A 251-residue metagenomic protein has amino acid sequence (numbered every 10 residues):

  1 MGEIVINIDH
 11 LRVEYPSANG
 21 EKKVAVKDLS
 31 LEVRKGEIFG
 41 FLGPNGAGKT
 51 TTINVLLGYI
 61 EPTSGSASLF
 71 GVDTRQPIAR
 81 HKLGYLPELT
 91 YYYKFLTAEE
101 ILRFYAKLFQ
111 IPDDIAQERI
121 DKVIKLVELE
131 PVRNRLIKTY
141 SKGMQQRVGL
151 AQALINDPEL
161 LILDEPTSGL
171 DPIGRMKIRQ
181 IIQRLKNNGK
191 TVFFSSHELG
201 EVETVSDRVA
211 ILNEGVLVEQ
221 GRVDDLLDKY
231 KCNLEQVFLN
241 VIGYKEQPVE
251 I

Functional and structural regions predicted by a protein language model:
E3-I6, V13-F194, L199-N213, L217-E219: ABC transporter nucleotide-binding domains
V216-L239: Conserved beta-strand-loop-alpha-helix hinge in the C-terminal portion of ABC ATPase nucleotide-binding domains
G243-K245: Two-component histidine kinase transmitter core
P248-E250: Short, charged, intrinsically disordered terminal tails
